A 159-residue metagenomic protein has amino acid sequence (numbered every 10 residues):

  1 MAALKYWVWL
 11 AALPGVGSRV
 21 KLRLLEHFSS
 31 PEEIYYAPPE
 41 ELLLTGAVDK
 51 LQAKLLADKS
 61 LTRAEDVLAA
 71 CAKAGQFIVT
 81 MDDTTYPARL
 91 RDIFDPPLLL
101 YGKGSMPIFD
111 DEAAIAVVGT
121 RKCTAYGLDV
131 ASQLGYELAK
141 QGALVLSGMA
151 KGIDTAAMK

Functional and structural regions predicted by a protein language model:
M1-K140: Short, positively charged patches
G135-K159: Phosphate/pyrophosphate-binding betaalpha-module
